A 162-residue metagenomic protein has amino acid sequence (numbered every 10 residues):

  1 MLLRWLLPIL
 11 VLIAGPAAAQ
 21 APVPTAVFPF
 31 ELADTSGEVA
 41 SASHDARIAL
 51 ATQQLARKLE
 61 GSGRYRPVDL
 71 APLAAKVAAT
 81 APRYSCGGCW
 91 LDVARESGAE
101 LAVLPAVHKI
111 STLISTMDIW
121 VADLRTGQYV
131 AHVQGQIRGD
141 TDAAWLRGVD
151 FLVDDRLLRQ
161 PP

Functional and structural regions predicted by a protein language model:
M1-L7: Bacterial N-terminal signal peptides that target proteins for export
A14-P16: N-terminal signal peptide c-region/cleavage motif recognized by signal peptidases
P22-L32, G37-A40, T52-S85: Short beta-strand->alpha-helix linker/helix-N-cap micro-motif that forms a surface specificity/interaction loop
T25-P29, Y84-D118: A short, hydrophobic beta-strand-centered structural micro-motif
S43-R47: Alpha-helix N-cap and loop-to-helix initiation/capping positions
I48, T52-A56, W90-L91, L146-D150: Extracytoplasmic/secreted envelope proteins and their assembly/folding machinery, especially bacterial periplasmic
A56-R64, R95, V153-P162: Sec-exported extracytoplasmic/periplasmic mature domains
E100-A143, R147, L152: Amphipathic beta-strand/beta-sheet edge segments enriched in Tyr/Trp
